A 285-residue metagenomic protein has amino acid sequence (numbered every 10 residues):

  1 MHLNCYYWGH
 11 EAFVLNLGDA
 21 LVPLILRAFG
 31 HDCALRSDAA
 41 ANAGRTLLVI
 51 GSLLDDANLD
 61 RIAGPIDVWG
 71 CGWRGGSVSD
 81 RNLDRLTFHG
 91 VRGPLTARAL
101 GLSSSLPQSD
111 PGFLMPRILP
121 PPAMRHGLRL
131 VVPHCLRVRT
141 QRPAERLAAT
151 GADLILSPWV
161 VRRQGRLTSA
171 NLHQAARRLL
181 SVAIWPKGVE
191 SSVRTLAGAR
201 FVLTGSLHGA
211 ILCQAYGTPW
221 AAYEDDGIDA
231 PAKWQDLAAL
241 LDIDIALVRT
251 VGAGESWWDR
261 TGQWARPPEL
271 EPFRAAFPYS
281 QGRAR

Functional and structural regions predicted by a protein language model:
M1-R285: Active-site anion-handling motifs in enzyme catalytic cores
